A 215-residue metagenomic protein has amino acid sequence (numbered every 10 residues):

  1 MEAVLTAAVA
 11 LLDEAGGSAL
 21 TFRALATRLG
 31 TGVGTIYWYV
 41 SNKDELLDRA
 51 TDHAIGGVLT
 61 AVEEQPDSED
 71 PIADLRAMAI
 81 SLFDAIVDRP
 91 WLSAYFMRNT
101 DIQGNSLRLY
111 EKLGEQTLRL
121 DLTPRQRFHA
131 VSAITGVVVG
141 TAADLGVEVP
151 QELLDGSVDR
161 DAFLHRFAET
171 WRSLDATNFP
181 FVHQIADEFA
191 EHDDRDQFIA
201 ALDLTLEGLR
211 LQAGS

Functional and structural regions predicted by a protein language model:
M1, S68-I72, R195: Short, structured helix-loop boundary elements
A3, A7, L11-E45, R49: Helix-turn-helix
V4-L12, A50, A54, L82 (+2 more regions): Short hydrophobic clusters on alpha-helical segments that form packing/core surfaces in small helical domains
V40-A85, L206-Q212: N-terminal hydrophobic signal/anchor transmembrane helix of membrane proteins
V58, V62, P90, A94 (+2 more regions): Short amphipathic alpha-helical interaction/hinge segments
T60-R108, K112, P124-R127, V131-I134: Hydrophobic alpha-helical connector segments
L109-L164, A190, L209-Q212: Hydrophobic alpha-helical bundle segments that form small-molecule/ligand-binding pockets
V147-S215: C-terminal peripheral helix-coil segments that are non-catalytic and often amphipathic
